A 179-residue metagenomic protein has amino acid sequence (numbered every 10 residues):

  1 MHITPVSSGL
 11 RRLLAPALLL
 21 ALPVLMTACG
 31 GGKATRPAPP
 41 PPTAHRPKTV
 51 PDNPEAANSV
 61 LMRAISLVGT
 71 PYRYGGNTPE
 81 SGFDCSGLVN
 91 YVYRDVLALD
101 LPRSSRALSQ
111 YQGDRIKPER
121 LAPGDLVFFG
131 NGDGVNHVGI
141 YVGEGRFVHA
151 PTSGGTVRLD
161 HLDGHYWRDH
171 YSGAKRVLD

Functional and structural regions predicted by a protein language model:
H2-L18: Bacterial N-terminal signal peptides that target proteins for export
V24-A28: C-terminal motif of bacterial Sec signal peptides marking the signal peptidase cleavage site
K33-V68: Post-signal peptide N-terminal segment of mature Sec-exported envelope proteins
K48, T70-P123, S172: Catalytic cysteine-centered active-site loop
R63-P71, Y91-L99, G130, A150 (+1 more regions): Structured segments of extracytoplasmic/periplasmic soluble domains in secreted or envelope-associated proteins
L99-T156, H161: ...with weaker cross-activation on analogous glycine-rich loops/strands in unrelated enzymes
H165-D179: Glycine- and charge-enriched low-complexity intrinsically disordered segments
